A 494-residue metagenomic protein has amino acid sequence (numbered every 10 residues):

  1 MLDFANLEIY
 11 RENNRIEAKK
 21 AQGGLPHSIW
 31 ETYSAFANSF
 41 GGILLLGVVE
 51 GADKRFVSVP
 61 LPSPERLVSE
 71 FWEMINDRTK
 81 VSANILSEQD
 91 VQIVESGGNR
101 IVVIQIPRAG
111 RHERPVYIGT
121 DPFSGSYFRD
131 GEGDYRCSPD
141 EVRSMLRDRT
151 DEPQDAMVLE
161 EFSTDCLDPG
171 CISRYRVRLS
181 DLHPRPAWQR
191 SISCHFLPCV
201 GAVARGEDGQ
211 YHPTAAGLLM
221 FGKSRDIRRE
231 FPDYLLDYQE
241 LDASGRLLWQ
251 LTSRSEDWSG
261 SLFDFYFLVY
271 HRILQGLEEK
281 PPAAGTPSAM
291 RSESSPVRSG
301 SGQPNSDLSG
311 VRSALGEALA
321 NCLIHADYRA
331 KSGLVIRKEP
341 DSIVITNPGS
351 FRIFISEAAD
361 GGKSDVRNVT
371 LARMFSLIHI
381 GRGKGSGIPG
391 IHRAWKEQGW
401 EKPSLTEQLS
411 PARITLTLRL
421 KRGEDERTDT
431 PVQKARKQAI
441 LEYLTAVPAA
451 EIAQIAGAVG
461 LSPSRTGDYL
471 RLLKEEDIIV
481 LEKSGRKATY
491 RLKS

Functional and structural regions predicted by a protein language model:
M1-V103, G110-H112: Polybasic/polar functional segments that serve as interface/processing modules
S82-T164, A330-G333, R382-G385, P389 (+2 more regions): Intrinsically disordered, low-complexity regulatory tails
G125-A330, K338-I343, G349-S364, I378 (+1 more regions): Active-site helix-to-loop segments that bind/position phosphate- or nucleotide-bearing substrates and donors across
A215, R228-R229, E357-Q438, T445 (+1 more regions): Flexible, glycine-/charge-rich segments associated with ATP-binding catalytic modules
T430-R436, S484-S494: Short, cationic-aromatic polyanion-contact patches
A449-V459: Short acidic, hydrophobic short linear motifs in intrinsically disordered regions
L461-L472: Short amphipathic alpha-helical interaction segments
K474-K483: A short, conserved structural fragment
